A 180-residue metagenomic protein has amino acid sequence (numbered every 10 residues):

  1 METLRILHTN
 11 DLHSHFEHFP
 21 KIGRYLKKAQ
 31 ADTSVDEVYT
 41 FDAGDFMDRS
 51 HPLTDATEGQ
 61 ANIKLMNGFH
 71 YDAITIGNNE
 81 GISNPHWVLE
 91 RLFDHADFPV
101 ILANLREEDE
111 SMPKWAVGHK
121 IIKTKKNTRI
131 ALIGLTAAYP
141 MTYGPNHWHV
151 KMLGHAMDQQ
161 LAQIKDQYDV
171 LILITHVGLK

Functional and structural regions predicted by a protein language model:
M1-K180: Acidic, metal/ion-coordinating pockets
